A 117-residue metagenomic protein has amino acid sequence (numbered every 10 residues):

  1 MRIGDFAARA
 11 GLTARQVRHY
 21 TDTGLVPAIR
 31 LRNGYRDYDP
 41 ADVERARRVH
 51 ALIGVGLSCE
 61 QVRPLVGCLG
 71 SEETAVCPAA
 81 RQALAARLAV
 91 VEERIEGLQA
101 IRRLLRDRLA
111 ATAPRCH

Functional and structural regions predicted by a protein language model:
R2-I3, A8, P27, P40-H117: Arg/Lys-rich, alpha-helical DNA-contact motif
F6, T13-Q16: Short glycine/proline-centered loop/turn elements that form peptide/ligand docking sites
V17-R18, V49: Short, hydrophobic-biased segments on the C-terminal half of alpha helices that form "recognition helices"
Y20, Y38: Conserved active-site tyrosine of GNAT-family acetyltransferases
G24: Glycine-centered, phosphate/nucleic-acid-interacting loop/turn motifs that mediate DNA/RNA or nucleotide
P27-N33, D37: Beta-hairpin "wing" of winged helix-turn-helix
